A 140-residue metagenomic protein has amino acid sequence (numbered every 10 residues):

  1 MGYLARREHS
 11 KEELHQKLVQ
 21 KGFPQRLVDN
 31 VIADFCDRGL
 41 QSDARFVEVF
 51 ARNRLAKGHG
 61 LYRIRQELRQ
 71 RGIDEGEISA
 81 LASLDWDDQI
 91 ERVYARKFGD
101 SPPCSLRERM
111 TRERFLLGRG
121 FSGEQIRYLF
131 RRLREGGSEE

Functional and structural regions predicted by a protein language model:
M1-E140: An alpha-helical, amphipathic repeat domain used for nucleic-acid recognition, typified by the mTERF helical solenoid
